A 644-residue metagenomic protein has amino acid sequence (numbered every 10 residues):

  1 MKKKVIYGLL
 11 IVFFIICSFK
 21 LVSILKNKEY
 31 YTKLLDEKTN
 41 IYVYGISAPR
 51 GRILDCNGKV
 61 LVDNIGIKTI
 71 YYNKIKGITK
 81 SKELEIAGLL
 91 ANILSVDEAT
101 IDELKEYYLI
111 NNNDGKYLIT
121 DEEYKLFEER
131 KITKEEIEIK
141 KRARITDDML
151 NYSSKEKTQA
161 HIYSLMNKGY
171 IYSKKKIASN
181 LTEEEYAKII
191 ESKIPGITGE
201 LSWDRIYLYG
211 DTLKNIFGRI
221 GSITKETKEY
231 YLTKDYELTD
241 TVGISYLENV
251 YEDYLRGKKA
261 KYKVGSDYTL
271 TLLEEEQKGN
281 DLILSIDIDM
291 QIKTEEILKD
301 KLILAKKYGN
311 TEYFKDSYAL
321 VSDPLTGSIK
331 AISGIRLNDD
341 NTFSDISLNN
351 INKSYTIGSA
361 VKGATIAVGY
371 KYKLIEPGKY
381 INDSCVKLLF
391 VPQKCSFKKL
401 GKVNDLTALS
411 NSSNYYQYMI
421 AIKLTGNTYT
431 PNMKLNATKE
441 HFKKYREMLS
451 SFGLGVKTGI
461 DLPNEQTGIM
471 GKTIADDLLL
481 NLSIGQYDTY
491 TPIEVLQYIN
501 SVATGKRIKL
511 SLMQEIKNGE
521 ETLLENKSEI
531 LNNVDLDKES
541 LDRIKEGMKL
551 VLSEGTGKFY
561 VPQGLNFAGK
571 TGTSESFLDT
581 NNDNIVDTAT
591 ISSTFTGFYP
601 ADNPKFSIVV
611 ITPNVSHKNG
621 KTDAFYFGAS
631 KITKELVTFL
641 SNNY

Functional and structural regions predicted by a protein language model:
M1-N249, D253-L270, E274, S317-Y318 (+6 more regions): Membrane-proximal periplasmic segments of bacterial cell-envelope enzymes, especially penicillin-binding proteins
Y31-G45, M290-E312: Short, basic/aromatic recognition patches
V60-D63, A260-E275, I286, M290 (+2 more regions): Beta-lactam-recognizing serine transpeptidase/beta-lactamase-like catalytic domain environment
G77, L90, I516-E520, K634: Short edge-strand/loop segments of extracellular domains
L84-G88, N92, A187, E191 (+17 more regions): Solvent-exposed, polar/charged alpha-helical surfaces in well-ordered, non-transmembrane soluble domains, broadly
L89-D97, S192-G196, E200, R219-I223 (+14 more regions): Structured segments of extracytoplasmic/periplasmic soluble domains in secreted or envelope-associated proteins
L523-E525, F627-Y644: Short, gly/Ser/Thr-rich active-site loops of penicillin-recognizing serine hydrolases
N614-A629: A short acidic/glycine-rich loop-to-helix N-cap element
